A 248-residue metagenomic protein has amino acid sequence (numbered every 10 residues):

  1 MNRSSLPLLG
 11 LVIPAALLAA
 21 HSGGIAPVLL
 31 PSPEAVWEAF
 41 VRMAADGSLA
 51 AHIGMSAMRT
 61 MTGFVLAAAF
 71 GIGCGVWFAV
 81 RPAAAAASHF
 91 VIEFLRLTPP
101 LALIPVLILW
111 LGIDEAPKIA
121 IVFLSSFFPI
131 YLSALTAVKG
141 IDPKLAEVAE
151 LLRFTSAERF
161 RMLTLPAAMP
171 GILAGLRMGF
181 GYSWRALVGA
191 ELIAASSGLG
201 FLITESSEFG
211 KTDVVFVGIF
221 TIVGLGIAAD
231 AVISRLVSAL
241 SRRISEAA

Functional and structural regions predicted by a protein language model:
N2-G24: N-terminal signal-anchor transmembrane alpha helix
G23-V65: Periplasmic/extracellular loop-to-transmembrane helix junction in inner-membrane transport proteins
A51-R59, L109-I130, A168, V214-I219: Loop-to-helix entry region at the N-terminal start of transmembrane alpha-helices in multi-pass membrane transporters
G73-I108, V122, L132-T136, E147: Cytoplasmic-entry segments and transmembrane alpha-helices of multi-pass inner-membrane transporters
A120-L124, S156-G189, F216, T221-I222 (+2 more regions): Transmembrane alpha-helices
S133, A137-M178, L199, I203: Short cytoplasmic-facing helical segments at TM-TM junctions of multi-pass membrane proteins
L199-R235: Hydrophobic alpha-helical transmembrane segments of polytopic membrane proteins
V237-A248: Short cytosolic juxtamembrane segments of multi-pass membrane proteins
